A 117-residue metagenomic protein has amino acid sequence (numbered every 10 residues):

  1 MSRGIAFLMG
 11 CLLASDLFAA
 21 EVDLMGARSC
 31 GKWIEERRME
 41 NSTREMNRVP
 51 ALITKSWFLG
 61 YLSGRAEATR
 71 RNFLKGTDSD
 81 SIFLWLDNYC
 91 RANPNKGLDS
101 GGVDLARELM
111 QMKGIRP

Functional and structural regions predicted by a protein language model:
M1-S2, D23: N-terminal Sec-dependent export signals
S2-G10: Sec-dependent signal peptide recognition, specifically the positively charged N-region followed immediately by
A14-D16: N-terminal signal peptide c-region/cleavage motif recognized by signal peptidases
A20-N88: Short N-proximal segments of mature Sec-exported proteins
P94-P117: C-terminal partner/receptor-binding element of secreted or periplasmic proteins
